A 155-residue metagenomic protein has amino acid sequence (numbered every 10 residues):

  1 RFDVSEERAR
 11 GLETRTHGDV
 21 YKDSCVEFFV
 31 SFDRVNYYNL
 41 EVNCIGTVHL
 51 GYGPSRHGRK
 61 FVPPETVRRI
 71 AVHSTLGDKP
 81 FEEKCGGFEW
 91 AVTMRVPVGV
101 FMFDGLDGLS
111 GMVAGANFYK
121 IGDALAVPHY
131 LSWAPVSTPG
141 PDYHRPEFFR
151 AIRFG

Functional and structural regions predicted by a protein language model:
R1-G155: Structural preference for beta-rich elements and adjacent junctions enriched in aromatics
